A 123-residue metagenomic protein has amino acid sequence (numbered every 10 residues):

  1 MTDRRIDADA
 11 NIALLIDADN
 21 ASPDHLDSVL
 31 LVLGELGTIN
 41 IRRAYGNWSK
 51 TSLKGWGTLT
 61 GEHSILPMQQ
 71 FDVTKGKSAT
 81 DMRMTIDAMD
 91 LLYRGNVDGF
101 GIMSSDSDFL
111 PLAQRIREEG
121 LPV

Functional and structural regions predicted by a protein language model:
M1-Y93, D98, Q114-E118, P122: Domain-level signal for Mg2+-assisted phosphodiester chemistry and nucleotide/NA-binding surfaces in nucleic-acid
M82, D106-S107: Alpha-helix N-cap/helix-start capping motif
I102: Non-catalytic, usually N-terminal nucleic-acid engagement modules in DNA/RNA processing proteins
S107-A113: Acidic, divalent-metal-coordinating active-site segment for phosphoryl/phosphodiester hydrolysis, typified by short
